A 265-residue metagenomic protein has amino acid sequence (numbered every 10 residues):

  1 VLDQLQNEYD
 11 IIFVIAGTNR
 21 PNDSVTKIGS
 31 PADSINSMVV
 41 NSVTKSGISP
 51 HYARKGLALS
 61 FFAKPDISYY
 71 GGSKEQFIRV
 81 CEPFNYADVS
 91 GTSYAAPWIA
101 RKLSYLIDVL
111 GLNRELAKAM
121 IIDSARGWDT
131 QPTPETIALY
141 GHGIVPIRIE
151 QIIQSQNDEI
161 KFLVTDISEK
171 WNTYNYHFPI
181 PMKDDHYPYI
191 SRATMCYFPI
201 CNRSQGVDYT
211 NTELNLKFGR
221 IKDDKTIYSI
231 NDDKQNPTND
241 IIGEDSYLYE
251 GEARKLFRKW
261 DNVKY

Functional and structural regions predicted by a protein language model:
V1-A32, D88-S90, Y94-A95: Substrate-binding/access-modulating region of protease and related hydrolase catalytic domains
E8-D10, S34-N36, A58-K64, V109-M120: Subtilisin-like serine protease catalytic core
V14-A16, V40, Y70, T194-C196: Generic beta-strand/beta-sheet core signal
G17-P21, V43-K45, S73, D123-G127: Acidic, glycine-rich active-site loops and adjacent beta-strand->loop/helix elements that engage anionic groups
T26-S104: Extracellular S/T/G-rich loop segment that most often corresponds to the catalytic His/Ser-adjacent loop
L110-P188: C-terminal subdomain of the subtilisin-like protease fold in secreted/lumenal serine endopeptidases
P188-S191, E250-Y265: Noncatalytic modules at the cell exterior or secretory-pathway interfaces, chiefly beta-strand-rich lectin/adhesion
I190-E252: Extended low-complexity, serine/threonine- and proline-enriched intrinsically disordered segments
